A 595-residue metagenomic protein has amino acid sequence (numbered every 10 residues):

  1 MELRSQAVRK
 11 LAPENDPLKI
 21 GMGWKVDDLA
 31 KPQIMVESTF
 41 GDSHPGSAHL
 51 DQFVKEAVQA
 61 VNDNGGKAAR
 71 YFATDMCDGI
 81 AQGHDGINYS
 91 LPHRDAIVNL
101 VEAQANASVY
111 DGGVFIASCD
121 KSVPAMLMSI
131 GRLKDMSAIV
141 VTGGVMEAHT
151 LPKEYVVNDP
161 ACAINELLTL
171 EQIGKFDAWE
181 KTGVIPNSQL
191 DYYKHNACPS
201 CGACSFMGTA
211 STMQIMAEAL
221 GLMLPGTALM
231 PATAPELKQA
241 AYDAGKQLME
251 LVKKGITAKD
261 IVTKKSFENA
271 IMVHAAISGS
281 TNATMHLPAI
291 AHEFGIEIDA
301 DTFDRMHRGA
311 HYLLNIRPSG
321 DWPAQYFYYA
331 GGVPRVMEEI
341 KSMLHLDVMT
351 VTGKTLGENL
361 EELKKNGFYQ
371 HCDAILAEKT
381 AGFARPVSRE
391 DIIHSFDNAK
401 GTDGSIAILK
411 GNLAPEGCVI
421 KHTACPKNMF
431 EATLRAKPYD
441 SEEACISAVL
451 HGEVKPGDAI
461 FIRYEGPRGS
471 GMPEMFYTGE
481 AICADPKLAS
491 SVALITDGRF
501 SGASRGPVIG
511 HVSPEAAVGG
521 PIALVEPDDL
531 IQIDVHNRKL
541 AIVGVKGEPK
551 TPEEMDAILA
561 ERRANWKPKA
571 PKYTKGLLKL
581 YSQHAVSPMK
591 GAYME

Functional and structural regions predicted by a protein language model:
M1-G46, F53-A73, G79, D85-S90 (+5 more regions): Catalytic or ion-coupling anion/metal-binding cores of large enzyme and transporter domains
S90-R94, V98: Well-ordered mid-protein domain cores that form the structural environment of catalytic cofactors
A105-M126, A138-T142: A short, small-residue-rich loop immediately preceding and capping a beta-strand
